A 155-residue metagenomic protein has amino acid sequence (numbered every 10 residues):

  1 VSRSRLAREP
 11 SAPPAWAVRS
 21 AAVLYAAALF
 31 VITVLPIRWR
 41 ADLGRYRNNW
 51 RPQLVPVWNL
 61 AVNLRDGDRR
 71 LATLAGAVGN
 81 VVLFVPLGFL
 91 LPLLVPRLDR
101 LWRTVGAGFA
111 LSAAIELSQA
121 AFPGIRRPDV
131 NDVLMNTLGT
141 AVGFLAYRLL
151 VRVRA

Functional and structural regions predicted by a protein language model:
V1-I125, F144-A155: Bulky hydrophobic segments
R126-M135: Non-cytosolic membrane-interface motifs at loop->transmembrane helix junctions
L138-G143: C-terminal or internal capping secondary-structure element at the end of a domain, subdomain, or sheet
